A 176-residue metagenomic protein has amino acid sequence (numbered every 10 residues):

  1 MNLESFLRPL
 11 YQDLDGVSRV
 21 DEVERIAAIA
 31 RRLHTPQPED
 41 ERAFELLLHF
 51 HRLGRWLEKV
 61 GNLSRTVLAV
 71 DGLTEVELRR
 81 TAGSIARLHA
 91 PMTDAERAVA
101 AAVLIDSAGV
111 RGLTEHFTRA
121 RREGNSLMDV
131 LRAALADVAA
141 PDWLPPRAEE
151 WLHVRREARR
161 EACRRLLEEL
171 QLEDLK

Functional and structural regions predicted by a protein language model:
M1-D13: N-terminal export signals and maturation junctions of secreted/periplasmic proteins
S5, A28, T66, G83 (+1 more regions): Replace "anionic and nucleotidyl ligands
L10-E24, A28-P38, F50, A90-K176: Divalent metal-dependent phosphate-bond-processing catalytic cores, especially two-metal-ion Mg2+/Mn2+ enzymes that act
R25-R31, K59-V70: An active-site-proximal "capping" alpha-helix that borders the catalytic cofactor pocket
E39-R65, L78-H89: His-Asp-centered metal-binding catalytic motifs of divalent-metal-dependent phosphohydrolases/nucleases
D71-E75: Inter-helical turn/loop segments and adjacent helix faces that build the functional surface of alpha-helical bundle
